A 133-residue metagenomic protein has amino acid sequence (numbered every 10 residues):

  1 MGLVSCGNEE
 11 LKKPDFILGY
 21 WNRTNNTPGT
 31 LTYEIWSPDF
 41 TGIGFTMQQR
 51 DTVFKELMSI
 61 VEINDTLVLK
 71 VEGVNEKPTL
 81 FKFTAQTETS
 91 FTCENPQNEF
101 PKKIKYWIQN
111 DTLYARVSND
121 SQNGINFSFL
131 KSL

Functional and structural regions predicted by a protein language model:
V4-S5: C-terminal motif of bacterial Sec signal peptides marking the signal peptidase cleavage site
D15-E34, G42-G44: Tryptophan-anchored aromatic micro-motifs
R23-T24, G42-F45, L67-V71, S90-N95 (+1 more regions): Short hydrophobic/aromatic-rich beta-strand segments that constitute the beta-sheet cores of beta-sandwich/beta-barrel
G29-Y33, V53-L57, K77-T79, E99-K103 (+1 more regions): Short, surface-exposed coil-to-beta transition loops
T32-E76: N-terminal glycine/threonine-rich, aromatic-flanked beta-hairpin/loop signature
I35-S37, V61, T84-A85, K105-W107: Well-ordered beta-strand positions
G73-I104: An anionic, turn-rich surface loop/hairpin at beta-sheet edges that serves as a generic interaction/coordination patch
P78, F83, E88, I108-L133: Edge beta-strand at a domain terminus
